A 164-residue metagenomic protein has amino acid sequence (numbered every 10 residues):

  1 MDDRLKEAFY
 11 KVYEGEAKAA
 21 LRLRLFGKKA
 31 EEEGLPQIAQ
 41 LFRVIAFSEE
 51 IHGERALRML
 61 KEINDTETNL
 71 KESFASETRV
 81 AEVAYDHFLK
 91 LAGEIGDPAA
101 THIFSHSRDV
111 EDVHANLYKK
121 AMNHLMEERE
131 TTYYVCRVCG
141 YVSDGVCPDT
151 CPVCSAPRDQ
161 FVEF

Functional and structural regions predicted by a protein language model:
M1-F164: Non-heme di-metal
